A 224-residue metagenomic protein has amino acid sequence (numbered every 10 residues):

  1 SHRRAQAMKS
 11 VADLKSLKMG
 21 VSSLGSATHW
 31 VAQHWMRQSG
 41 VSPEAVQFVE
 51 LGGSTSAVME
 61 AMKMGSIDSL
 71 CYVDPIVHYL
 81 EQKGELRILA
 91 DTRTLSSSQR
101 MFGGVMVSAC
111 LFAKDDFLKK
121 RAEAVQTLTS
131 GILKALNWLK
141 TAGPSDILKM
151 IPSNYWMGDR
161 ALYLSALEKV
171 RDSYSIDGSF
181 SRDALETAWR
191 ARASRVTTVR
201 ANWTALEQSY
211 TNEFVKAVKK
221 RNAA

Functional and structural regions predicted by a protein language model:
S1, K114, S181, T211-V215: Residue-level signal for threonine
S1-Q82, R182, E186: Bilobed "Venus flytrap"/periplasmic-binding protein-like clamshell domains and structurally analogous long
A5-Q6, T94-G104, D172-F180: Short, solvent-exposed loop/beta-turn-alpha elements that line the ligand-binding surface or hinge of extracytoplasmic
D13-L17, K63, C110, G131-L133 (+1 more regions): Flexible glycine/proline-enriched surface loops and loop-helix/loop-strand junctions
R37, S42, L86, W156-G158 (+1 more regions): Short coil/loop linkers at secondary-structure junctions
S56-S153: Pocket-lining segment of extracytoplasmic ligand-binding domains
K119-V199: Secondary-structure end/capping motifs
W189-A224: Conserved C-terminal helix/tail region of periplasmic/extracytoplasmic solute-binding proteins
